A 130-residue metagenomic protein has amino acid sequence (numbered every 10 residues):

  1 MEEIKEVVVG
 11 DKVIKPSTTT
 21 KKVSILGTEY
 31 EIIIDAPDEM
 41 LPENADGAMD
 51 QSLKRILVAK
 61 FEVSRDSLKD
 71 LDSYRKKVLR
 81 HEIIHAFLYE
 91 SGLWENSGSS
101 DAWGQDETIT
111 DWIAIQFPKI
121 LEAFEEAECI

Functional and structural regions predicted by a protein language model:
E2-K21: Short acidic, Pro/Gly- and aromatic-enriched capping/linker segments at domain boundaries
V7, E62-V63, H85: Amphipathic, alpha-helical segments enriched in basic
V9, Y30-I33, I83: Aromatic-residue detector
T19-R75, Y89-E90, W94, S99-Q116 (+1 more regions): Active-site scaffold of zinc-dependent metalloenzymes
K77-Y89: Active-site recognition of the HExxH zinc-binding catalytic motif
I120-E125, I130: Long, highly charged low-complexity segments enriched in Glu/Asp and Lys/Arg with interspersed Ser/Thr
